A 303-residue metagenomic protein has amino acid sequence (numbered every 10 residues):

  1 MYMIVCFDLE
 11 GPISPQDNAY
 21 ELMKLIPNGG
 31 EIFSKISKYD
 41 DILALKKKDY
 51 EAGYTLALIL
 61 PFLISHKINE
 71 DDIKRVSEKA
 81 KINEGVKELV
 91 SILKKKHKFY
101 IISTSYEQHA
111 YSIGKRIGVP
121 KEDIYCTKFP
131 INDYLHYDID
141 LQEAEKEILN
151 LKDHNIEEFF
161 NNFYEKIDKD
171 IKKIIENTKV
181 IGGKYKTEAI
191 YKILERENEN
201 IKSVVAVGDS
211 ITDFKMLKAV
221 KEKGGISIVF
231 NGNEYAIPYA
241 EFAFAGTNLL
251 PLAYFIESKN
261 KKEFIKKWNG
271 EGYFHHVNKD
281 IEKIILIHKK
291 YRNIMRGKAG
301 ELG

Functional and structural regions predicted by a protein language model:
M1-Y2, G224: Short, small/polar residue-rich loop motifs at catalytic or cofactor-binding pockets
Y2-I139, A243, T247: Alpha-helical substrate-recognition element adjacent to the catalytic core
E84-E88, K95, S105-G303: C-terminal cap/substrate-recognition subdomain and adjoining C-terminal extension of metal-dependent phosphatase-like
